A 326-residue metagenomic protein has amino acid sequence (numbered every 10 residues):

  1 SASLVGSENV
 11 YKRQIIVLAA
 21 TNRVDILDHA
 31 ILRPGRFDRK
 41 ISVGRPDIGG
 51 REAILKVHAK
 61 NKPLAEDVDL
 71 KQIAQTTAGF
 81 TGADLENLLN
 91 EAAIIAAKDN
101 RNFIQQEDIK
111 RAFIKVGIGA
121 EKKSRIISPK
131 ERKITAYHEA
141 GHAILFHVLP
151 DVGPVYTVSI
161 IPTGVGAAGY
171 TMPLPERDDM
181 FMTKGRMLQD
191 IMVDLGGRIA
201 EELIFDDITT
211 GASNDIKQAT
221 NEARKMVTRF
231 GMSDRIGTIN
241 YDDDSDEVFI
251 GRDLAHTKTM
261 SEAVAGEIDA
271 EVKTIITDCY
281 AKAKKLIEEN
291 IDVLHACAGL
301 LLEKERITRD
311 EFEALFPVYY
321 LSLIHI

Functional and structural regions predicted by a protein language model:
S1-Y11, I324-H325: Single conserved hydrophobic/aromatic residue that forms the stacking wall/gate of nucleotide- or nucleobase-binding
L4-V5, K12-I15, K130, P154: Short loop/turn elements that form and flank the Walker-type P-loop nucleotide-binding site in RecA-like NTPase cores
I16-T21: Structural recognition of the conserved hydrophobic beta-strand(s) that form the central parallel beta-sheet of P-loop
N22-I26, R45-G50, A59-K62, F80 (+4 more regions): Conserved nucleotide-binding/hydrolysis micro-motifs of P-loop NTPases
V24-R36: Short regulatory helix/loop adjacent to the ATP-binding pocket of P-loop NTPases
H29-A30, G44-D108, K115, G119-A120 (+3 more regions): Conserved C-terminal "switch" segment of AAA+ ATPases
R125-I134: Short pre-active-site segment immediately N-terminal to the catalytic Zn-binding motif
I134-A136, A143-L323: Soluble catalytic regions of large protease machineries
